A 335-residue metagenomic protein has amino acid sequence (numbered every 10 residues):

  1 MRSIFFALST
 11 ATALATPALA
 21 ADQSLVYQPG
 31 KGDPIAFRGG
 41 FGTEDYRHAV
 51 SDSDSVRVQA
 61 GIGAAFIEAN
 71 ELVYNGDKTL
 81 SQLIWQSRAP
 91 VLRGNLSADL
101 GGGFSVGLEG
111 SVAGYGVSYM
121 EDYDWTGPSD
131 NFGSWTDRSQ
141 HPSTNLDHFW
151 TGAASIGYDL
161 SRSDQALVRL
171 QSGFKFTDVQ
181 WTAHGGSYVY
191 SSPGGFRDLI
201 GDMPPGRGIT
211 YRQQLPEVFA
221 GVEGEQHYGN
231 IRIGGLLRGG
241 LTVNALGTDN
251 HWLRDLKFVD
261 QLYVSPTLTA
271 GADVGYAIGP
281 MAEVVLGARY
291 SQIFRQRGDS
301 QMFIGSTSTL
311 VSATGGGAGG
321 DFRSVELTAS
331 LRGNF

Functional and structural regions predicted by a protein language model:
M1-I4: Positively charged n-region of N-terminal signal peptides that target proteins for export
A7-A15: Bacterial N-terminal signal peptides
T16-A20: Sec/Tat signal peptide C-region and signal peptidase I cleavage site
A21-Y119, G317-G319, S324-F335: Short glycine/proline- and aromatic-enriched beta-strand/turn motifs that initiate or cap beta-hairpins
V58-F66, L108-G114, Y158, L170-D178 (+4 more regions): Transmembrane beta-barrel strands of outer-membrane/channel proteins
I67-A89, V112-T151, T177-L215, L241-G271 (+1 more regions): Extracellular/periplasm-exposed beta-strand and loop segments of Gram-negative cell-envelope proteins, dominated by
G94-A98, G152-Y158, S172-F174, V218-Q226 (+4 more regions): Residues on the lipid-exposed face of transmembrane beta-strands in outer-membrane beta-barrel proteins
G103-L108, S163-V168, N230-I233, P280-V284: Repeated loop/turn-to-beta-strand initiation elements of outer-membrane beta-barrel proteins
